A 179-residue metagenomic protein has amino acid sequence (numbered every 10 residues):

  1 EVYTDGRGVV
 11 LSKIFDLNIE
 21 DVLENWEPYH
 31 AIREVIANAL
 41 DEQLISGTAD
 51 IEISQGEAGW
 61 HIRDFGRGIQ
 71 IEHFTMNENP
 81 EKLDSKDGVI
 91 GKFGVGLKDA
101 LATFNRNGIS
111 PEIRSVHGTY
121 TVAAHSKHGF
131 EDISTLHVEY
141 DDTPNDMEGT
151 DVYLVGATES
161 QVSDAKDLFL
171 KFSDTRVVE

Functional and structural regions predicted by a protein language model:
E1-V2, I109-S115, T119, A124-S126 (+2 more regions): Short polybasic amphipathic segments
G6-I36, E81-G88: Conserved short strand/loop->alpha-helix "switch" segment adjacent to the catalytic nucleotide/phosphoryl-transfer site
L23-I51, G96-F104: Conserved ATP-binding N-box helix of the HATPase_c
E24, P28, W60-D64, D132-V138 (+1 more regions): Generic recognition of long tandem-repeat/solenoid scaffolds
S54-W60: Short beta-strand-loop-beta element adjacent to the nucleotide/active-site pocket used for signaling
H61, F65-A123: Flexible ATP-lid and adjacent glycine-rich G1/G2 motifs of the Bergerat
E72, H117-Y153: Extended charged low-complexity segments that act as oligomerization/scaffolding linkers
M147-E179: Glycine/threonine-rich ATP-lid/beta-loop region of ATP-binding domains
